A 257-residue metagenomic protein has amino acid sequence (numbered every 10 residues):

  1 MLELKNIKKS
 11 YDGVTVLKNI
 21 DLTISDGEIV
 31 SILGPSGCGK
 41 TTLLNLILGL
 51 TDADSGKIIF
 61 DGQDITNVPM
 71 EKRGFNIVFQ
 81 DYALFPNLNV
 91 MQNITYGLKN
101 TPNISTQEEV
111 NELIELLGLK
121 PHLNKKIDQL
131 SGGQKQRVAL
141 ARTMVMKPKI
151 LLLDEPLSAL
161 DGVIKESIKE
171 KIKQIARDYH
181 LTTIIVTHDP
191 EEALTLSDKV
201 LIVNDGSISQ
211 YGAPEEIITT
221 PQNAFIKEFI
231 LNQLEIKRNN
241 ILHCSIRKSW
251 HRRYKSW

Functional and structural regions predicted by a protein language model:
L33-P35: The feature captures the beta-strand-to-loop junction immediately N-terminal to the Walker
D64-F79, N100, T220-P221: ABC ATPase NBD coupling module
S105-H122, K173-Q174: Conserved ABC ATPase "signature" region
K126-L130, Q134: Conserved ABC ATPase signature
V145-K149: A short, proline-enriched helix->beta-strand linker immediately N-terminal to the Walker B motif in ABC-type P-loop
D205-G206: Conserved ABC ATPase "signature" C-loop
Y211-G212, T220: ABC ATPase "signature
